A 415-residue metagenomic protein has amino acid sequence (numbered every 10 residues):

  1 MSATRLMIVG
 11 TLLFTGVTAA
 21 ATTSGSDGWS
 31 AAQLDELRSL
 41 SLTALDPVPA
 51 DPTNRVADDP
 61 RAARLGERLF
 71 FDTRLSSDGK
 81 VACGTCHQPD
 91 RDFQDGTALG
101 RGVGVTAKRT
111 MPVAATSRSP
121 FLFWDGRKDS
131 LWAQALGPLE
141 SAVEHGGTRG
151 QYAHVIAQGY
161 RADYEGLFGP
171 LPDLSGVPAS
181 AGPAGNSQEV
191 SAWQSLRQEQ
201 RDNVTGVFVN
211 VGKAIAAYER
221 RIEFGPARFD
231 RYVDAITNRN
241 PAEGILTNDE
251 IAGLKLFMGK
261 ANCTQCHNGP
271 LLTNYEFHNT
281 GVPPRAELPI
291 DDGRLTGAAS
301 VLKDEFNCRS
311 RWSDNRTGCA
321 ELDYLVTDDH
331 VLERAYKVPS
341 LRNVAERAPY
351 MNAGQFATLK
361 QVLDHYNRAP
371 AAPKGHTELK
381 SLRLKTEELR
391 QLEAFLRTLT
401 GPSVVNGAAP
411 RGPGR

Functional and structural regions predicted by a protein language model:
S2-R5, A19-R415: Periplasmic c-type cytochrome electron-transfer domains
M7-G16: Bacterial N-terminal signal peptides
